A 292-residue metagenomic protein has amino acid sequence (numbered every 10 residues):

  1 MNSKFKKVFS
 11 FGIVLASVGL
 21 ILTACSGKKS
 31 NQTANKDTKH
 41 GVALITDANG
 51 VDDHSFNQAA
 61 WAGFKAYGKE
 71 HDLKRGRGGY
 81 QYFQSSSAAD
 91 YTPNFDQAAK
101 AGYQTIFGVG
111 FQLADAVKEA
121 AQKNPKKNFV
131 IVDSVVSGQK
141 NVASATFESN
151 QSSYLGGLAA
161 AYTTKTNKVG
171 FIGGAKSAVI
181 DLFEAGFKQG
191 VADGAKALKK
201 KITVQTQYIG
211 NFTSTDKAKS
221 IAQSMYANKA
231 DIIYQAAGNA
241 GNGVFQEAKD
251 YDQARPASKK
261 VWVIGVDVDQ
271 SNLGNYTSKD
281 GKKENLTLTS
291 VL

Functional and structural regions predicted by a protein language model:
M1-F11: Bacterial Sec-dependent N-terminal signal peptides
K4, G27-L292: A residue-level marker of the well-folded mature domains of exported/periplasmic proteins
G12-G19: Alpha-helical transmembrane segments
L20-A24: C-terminal motif of bacterial Sec signal peptides marking the signal peptidase cleavage site
